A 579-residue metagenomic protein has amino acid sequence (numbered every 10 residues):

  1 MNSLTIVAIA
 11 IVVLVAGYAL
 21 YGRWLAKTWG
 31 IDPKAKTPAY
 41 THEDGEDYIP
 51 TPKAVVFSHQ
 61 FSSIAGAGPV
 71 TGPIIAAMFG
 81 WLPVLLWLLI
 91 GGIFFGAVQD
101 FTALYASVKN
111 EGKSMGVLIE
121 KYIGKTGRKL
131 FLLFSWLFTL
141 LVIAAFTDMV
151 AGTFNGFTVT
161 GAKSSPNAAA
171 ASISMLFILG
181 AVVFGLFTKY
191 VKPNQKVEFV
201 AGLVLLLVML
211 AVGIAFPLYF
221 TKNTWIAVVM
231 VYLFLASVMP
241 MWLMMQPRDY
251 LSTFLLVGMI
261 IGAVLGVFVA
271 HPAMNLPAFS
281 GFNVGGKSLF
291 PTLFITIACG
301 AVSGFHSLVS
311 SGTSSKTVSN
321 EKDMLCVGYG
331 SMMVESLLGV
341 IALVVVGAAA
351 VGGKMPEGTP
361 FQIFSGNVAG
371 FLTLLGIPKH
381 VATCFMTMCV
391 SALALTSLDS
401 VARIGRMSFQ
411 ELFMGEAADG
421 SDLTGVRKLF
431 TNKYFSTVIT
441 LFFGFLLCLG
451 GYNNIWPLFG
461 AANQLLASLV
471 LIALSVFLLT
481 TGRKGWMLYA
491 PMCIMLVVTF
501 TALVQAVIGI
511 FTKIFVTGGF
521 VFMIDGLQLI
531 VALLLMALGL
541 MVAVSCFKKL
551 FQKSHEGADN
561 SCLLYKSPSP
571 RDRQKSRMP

Functional and structural regions predicted by a protein language model:
N2-A19, A76-S107, G116, A171-A181 (+3 more regions): Extracellular loop-to-transmembrane helix junctions
A16-V70, T253, T292: Membrane-interface "cap" regions at the ends of multi-pass membrane proteins
R23-I49, I75, L85, L89 (+6 more regions): Flexible loop linkers connecting adjacent transmembrane helices in multi-pass alpha-helical membrane transporters
V70, L82, L141-T160, F187-V191 (+9 more regions): Transmembrane helix-loop junctions in multi-pass membrane proteins
K125-L140, G330-L337, P378-A382, E411-G450: Loop-to-transmembrane helix boundary motifs in multi-pass membrane proteins
V267-G281, M333-N367: Extracellular/periplasmic helix-exit of transmembrane alpha-helices
Y565-P570: Conserved small/polar residues in nucleotide/adenosyl-binding loops
R571-D572, S576-P579: Positively charged, low-complexity/disordered segments
